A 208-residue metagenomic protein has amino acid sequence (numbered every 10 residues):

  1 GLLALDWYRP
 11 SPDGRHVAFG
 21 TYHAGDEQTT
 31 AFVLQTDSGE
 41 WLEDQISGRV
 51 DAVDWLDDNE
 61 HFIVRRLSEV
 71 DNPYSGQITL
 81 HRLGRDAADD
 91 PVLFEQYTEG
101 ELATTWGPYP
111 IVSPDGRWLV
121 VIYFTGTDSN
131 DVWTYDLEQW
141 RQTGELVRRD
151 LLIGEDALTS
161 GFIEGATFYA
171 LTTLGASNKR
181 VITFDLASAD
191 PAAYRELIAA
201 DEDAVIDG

Functional and structural regions predicted by a protein language model:
G1-G208: Beta-propeller folds
